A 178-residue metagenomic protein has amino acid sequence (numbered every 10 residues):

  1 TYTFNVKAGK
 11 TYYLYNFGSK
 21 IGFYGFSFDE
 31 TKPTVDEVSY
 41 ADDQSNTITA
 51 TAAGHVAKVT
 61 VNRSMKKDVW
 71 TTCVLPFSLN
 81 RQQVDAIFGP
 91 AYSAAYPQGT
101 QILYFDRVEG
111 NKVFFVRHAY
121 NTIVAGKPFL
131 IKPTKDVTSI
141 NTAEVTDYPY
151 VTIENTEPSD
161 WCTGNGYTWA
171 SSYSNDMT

Functional and structural regions predicted by a protein language model:
F4-N5, D106: Short, exposed beta-strand/loop patches in secreted or surface proteins that constitute
L14-G22: Short beta-strand-plus-loop segments that form exposed binding edges in beta-rich domains
F23-Y92, V116-T178: A short, polar beta-strand/turn micro-motif
F88-E109: Short, surface-exposed polybasic-aromatic patches that bind anionic ligands, especially phosphate groups
R107-H118: Short amphipathic alpha-helical segments and their helix-coil junctions
